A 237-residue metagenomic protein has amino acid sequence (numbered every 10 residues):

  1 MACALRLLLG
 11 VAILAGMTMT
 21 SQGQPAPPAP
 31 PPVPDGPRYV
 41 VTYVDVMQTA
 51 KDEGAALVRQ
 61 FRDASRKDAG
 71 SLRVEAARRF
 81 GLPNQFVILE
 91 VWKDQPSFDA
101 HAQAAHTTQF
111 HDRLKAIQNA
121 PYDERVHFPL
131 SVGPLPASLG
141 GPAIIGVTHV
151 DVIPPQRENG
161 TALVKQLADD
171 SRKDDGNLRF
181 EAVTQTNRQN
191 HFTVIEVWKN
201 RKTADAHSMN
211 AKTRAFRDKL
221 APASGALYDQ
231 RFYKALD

Functional and structural regions predicted by a protein language model:
M1-L9: Bacterial N-terminal signal peptides that target proteins for export
L8-T18: Bacterial N-terminal signal peptides
T20-Q22: Sec/Tat signal peptide C-region and signal peptidase I cleavage site
Q24-G36, E75-N84, Q109-I145, R179-R188 (+1 more regions): Glycine-rich beta-strand-turn "strand-cap" elements at beta-sheet edges
P37-D45, E75-A102, P142-D151, E181-S208: Short, well-ordered beta-strand segments in beta-rich or mixed alpha/beta enzyme and ligand-binding folds
A50-R73, H106-F110, P154-L178, K212-F216: Short amphipathic alpha-helical segments
F61-S65, A69, A102, L114 (+3 more regions): Sec/Tat-exported extracytoplasmic proteins
E158-D237: Structured core of small recognition/catalytic domains
